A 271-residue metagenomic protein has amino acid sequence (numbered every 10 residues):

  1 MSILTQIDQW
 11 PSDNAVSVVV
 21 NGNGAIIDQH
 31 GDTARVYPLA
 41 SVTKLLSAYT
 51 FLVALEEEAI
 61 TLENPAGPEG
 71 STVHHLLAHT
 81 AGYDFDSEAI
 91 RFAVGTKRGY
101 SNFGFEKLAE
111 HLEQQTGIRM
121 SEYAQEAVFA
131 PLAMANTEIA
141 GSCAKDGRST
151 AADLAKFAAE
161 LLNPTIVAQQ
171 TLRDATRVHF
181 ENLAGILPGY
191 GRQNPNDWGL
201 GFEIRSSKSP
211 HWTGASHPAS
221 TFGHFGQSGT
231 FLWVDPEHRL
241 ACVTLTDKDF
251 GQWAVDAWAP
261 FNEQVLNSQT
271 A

Functional and structural regions predicted by a protein language model:
M1-P38, T96-K97, E113-I118, E122-E126 (+1 more regions): Catalytic loop of the DD-peptidase/beta-lactamase superfamily, centered on the K-T-G motif and neighboring
Q6, Y49-V53: Residue-level detector of alpha-helical secondary structure
P38-V42, L46, A54-R91, Y100-F103 (+2 more regions): Active-site helix/loop module of the DD-peptidase/beta-lactamase fold, centered on the serine-lysine SxxK catalytic
L46-Y49, F103-E110, A152-K156: Well-ordered alpha-helical segments within folded domains of soluble proteins
L52-L55, L108-Q114, L161: Well-ordered alpha-helical scaffold segments within catalytic/enzyme domains
